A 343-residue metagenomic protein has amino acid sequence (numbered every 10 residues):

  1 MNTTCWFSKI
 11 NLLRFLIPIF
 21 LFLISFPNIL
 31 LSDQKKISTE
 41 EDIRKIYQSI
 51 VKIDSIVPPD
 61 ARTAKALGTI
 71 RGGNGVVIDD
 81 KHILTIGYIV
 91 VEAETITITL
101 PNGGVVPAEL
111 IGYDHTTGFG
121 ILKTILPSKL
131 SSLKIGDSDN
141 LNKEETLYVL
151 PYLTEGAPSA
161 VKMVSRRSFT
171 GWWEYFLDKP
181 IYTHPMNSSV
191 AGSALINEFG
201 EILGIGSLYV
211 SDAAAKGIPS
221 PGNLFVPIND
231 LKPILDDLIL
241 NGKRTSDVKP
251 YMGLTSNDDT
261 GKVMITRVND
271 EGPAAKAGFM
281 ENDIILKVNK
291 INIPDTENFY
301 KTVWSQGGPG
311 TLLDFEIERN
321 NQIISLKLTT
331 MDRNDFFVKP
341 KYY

Functional and structural regions predicted by a protein language model:
L30-V76, I83-I89, T95, N142-L147 (+3 more regions): N-terminal activation segment of mature serine protease catalytic domains
Q34-I43, L130, E198, I202-T260 (+4 more regions): C-terminal cap/linker of serine protease catalytic domains
S38, G68, S131-D178, S211-K216 (+1 more regions): Flexible, gly/ser-rich surface segments that form the specificity/activation loops bordering the active-site cleft
S49, A61-A64, I125-S132, S159-P221 (+2 more regions): Active-site region of chymotrypsin-like
P58-P59, D79-P158, P180, S189 (+5 more regions): Conserved active-site neighborhood of the chymotrypsin/trypsin-like protease fold
I89-V91, K287-E316: PDZ domains, with a preference for the canonical peptide-binding region formed by the helix
D137-N140, S193-A194, F199, P273-I284 (+1 more regions): A short glycine-leucine-enriched loop at secondary-structure breakpoints that most characteristically corresponds
M186, D237-F299, E318, Q322-T329 (+2 more regions): PDZ/PDZ-like groove recognition
